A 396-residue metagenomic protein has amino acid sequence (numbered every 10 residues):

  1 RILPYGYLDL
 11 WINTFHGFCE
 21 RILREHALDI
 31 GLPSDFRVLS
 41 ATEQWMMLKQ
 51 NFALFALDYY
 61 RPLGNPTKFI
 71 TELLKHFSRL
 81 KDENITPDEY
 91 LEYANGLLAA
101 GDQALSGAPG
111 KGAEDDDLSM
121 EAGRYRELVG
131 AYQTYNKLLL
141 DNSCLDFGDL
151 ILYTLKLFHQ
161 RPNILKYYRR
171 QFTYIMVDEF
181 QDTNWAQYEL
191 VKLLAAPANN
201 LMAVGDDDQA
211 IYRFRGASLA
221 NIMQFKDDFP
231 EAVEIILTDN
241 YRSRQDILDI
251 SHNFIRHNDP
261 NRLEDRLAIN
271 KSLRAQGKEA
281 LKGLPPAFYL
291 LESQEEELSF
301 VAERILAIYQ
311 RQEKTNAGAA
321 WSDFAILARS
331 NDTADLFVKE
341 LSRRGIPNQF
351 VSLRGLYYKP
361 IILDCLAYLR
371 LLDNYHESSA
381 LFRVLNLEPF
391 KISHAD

Functional and structural regions predicted by a protein language model:
R1, D9, Y93, R170 (+3 more regions): Conserved motor-region signature of P-loop NTPase helicases/translocases
R1-H76, A220-M223, E303: Conserved P-loop NTPase-based nucleic-acid remodeling module centered on helicase motor cores
W11, R37-Q44, F77, A99 (+2 more regions): Conserved helicase NTPase motor core
F15-E20, T71-D82, F324-L336, I392: Core structural elements
D35, R61-N65, T86-A94, N142-L152 (+5 more regions): Short coil/turn segments at secondary-structure boundaries
W45-L139: Coupling/switch/interface segments within P-loop NTPase motor domains and analogous charged loops in nucleic-acid
H76-R79, L118-S119, K137, I308 (+1 more regions): Polyanion-engaging groove/track-forming segments
